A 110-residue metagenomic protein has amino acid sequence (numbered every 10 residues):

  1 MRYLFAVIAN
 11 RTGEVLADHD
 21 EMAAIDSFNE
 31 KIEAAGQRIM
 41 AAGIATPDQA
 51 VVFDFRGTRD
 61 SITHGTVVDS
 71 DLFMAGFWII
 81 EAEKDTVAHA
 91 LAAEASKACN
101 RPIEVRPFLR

Functional and structural regions predicted by a protein language model:
M1-R110: Conserved, structured core segments of small domains
